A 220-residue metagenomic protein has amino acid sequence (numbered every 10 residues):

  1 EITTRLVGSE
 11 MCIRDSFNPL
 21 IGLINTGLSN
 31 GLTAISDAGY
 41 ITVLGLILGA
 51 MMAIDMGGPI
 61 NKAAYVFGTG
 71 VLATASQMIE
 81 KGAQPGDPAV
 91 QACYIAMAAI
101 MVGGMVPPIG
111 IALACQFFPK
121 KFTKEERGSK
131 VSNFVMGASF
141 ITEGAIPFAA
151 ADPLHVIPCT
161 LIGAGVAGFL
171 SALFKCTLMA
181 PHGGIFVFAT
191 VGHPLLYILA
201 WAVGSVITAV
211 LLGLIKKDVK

Functional and structural regions predicted by a protein language model:
E1, L48, N133-M136: A generic hydrophobic-helix recognition signal that picks specific residues within alpha-helical hydrophobic
E1-G8, C12-I13: Single conserved hydrophobic/aromatic residue that forms the stacking wall/gate of nucleotide- or nucleobase-binding
E10, R14-F17, L170-S171: C-terminal TM-helix exit segments that contain a strictly Trp-centered aromatic cap at the helix terminus
M11, P59, A63, V156-T160: Alpha-helical transmembrane segments and their helix-entry boundary regions
D15-V131: Generic multipass alpha-helical transmembrane bundles of integral membrane proteins
V66, Q77-Q91, F118, F122-G128 (+3 more regions): Transmembrane alpha-helical segments and their short flanking loops that form helix-hairpins/helix-helix interfaces
